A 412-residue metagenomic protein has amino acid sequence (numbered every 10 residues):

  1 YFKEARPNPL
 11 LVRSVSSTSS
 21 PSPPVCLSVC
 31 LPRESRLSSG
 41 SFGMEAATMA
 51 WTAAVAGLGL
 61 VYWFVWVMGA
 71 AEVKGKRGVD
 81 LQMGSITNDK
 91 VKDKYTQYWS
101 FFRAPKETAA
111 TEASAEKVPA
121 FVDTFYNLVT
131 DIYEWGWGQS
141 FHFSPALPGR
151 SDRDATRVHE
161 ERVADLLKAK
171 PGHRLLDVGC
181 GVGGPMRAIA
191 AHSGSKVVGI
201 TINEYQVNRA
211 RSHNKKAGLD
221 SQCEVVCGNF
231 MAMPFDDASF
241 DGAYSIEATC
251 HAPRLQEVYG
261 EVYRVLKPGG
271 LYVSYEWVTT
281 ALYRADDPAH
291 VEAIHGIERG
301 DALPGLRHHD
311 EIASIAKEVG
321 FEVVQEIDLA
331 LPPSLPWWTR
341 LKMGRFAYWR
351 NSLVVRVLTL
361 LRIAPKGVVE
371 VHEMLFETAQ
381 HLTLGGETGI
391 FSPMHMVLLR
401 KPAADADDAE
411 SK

Functional and structural regions predicted by a protein language model:
W51-E134: N-terminal auxiliary segments of SAM/dcSAM-dependent transferases
S140, P145, G149-H173: Conserved alpha-helix/loop element of class I SAM-dependent methyltransferases that forms part of the SAM/SAH-binding
R174-L176, P185-A232: Class I SAM-dependent methyltransferase SAM/SAH-binding core
M231-G242: A short acidic, Gly/Pro-enriched loop at the edge of an enzyme's catalytic core that lines a small-molecule cofactor
D241-R254: A short SAM/SAH-binding and catalytic strip from SAM-dependent methyltransferases
Q256-L271: A short glycine-rich, Lys/Arg-flanked "PGG" loop and its adjoining helix->strand segment in the class I
A285-M394, R400-A403: Substrate-binding/catalytic lobe of Class I Rossmann-like enzymes that use SAM or dcSAM, i.e., the mid-to-C-terminal
